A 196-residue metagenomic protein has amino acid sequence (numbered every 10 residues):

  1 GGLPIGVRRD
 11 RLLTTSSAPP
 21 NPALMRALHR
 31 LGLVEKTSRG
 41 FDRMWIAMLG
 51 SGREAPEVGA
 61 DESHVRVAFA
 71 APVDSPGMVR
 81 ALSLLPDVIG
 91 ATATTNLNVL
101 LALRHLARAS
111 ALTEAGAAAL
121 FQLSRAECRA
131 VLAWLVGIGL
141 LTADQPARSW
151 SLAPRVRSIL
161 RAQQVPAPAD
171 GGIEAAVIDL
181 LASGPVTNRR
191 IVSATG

Functional and structural regions predicted by a protein language model:
G1-G196: C-terminal regulatory or interaction extensions
